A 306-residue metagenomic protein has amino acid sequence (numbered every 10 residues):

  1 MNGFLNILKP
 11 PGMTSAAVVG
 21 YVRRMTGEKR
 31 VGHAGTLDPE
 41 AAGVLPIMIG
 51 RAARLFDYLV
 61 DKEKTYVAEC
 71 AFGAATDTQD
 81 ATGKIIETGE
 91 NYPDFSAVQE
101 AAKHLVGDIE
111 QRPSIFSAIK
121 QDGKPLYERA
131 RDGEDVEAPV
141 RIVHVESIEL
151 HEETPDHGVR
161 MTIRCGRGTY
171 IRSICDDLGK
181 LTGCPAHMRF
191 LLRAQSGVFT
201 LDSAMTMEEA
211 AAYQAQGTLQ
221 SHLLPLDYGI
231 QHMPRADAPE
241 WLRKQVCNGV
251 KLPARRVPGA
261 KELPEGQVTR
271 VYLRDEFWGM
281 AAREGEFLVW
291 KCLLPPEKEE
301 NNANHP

Functional and structural regions predicted by a protein language model:
M1-I7, T14-H33, L37, A41 (+3 more regions): Accessory RNA 3′-end/elbow-binding domains used by RNA modification enzymes
M1-M205, M280-A281: RNA pseudouridine synthases
